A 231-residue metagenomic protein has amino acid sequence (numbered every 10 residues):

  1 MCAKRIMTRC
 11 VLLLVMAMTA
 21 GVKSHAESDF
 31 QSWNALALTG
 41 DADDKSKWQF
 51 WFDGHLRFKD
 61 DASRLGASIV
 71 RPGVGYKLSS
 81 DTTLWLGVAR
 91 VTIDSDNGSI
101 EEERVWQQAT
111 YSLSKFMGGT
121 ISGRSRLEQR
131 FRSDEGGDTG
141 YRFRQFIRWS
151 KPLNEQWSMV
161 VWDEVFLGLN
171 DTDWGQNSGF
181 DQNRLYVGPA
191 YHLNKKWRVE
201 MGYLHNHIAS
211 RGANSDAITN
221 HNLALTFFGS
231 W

Functional and structural regions predicted by a protein language model:
V22-R64, F228-W231: Short glycine/proline- and aromatic-enriched beta-strand/turn motifs that initiate or cap beta-hairpins
F30-N34, G66-S68, E101-V105, G137-F143 (+2 more regions): Residues that define the transmembrane beta-barrel architecture of outer-membrane proteins
L36-L38, R71-P72, Q107-A109, Q145-I147 (+2 more regions): Membrane-embedded beta-strands of outer-membrane beta-barrel proteins, especially the hydrophobic/small aromatic
G40-A42, Y76, Y111-L113, K151 (+2 more regions): Residue-level signature of outer-membrane beta-barrel architecture
K45-F52, D81-L86, F116-I121, Q156-M159 (+1 more regions): Repeated loop/turn-to-beta-strand initiation elements of outer-membrane beta-barrel proteins
F52-L56, L86-R90, G123-Q129, V161-V165 (+1 more regions): Transmembrane beta-barrel strands of outer-membrane/channel proteins
F58-A62, T92-D96, K115-M117, Q129-E135 (+2 more regions): Gram-negative outer-membrane beta-barrel proteins
A109, A190-L193, T219-W231: Outer-membrane beta-barrel "beta-signal"
